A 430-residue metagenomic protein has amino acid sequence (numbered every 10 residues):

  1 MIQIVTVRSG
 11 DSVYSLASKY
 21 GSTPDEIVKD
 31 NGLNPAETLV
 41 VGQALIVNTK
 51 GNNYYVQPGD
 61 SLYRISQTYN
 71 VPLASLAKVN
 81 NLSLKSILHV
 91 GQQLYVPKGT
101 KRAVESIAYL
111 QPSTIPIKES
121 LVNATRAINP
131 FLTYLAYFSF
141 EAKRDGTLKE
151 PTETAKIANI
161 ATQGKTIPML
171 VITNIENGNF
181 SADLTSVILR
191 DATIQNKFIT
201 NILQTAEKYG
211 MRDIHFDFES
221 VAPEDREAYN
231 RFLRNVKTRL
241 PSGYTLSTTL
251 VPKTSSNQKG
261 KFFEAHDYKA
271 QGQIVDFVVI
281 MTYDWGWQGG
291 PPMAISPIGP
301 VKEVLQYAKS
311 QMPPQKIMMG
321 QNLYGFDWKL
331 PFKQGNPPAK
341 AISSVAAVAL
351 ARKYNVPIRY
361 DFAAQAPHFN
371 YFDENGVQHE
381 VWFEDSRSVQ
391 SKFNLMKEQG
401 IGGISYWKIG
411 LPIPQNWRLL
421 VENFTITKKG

Functional and structural regions predicted by a protein language model:
M1-Y20, Q43-N70, L94: Primarily a LysM-type cell-wall glycan-binding module
G99-F198: Glycan-recognition patch characteristic of GH18 chitinases/ENGases and related GlcNAc/peptidoglycan-binding proteins
S106-L110, T133-Y137, P168-I172, I214-F216 (+4 more regions): Hydrophobic faces of well-ordered beta-strands that scaffold small-molecule active sites in alpha/beta enzyme cores
S120-K143, N201-I214, K392-I404: Catalytic domains of carbohydrate-active enzymes, especially glycoside hydrolases
R144-T152, R226-R352: Substrate-binding surface in catalytic domains of secreted glycosidases
V171-F180, L184-T185, L323-K392, V421-G430: Glycan-binding loop/region signatures in secreted carbohydrate-active enzymes
K197-A228, F277-P291: Active-site groove signature of glycoside hydrolases
K392-G430: Acidic/aromatic/glycine-rich contiguous surface patches that form carbohydrate-binding/processing clefts and analogous
